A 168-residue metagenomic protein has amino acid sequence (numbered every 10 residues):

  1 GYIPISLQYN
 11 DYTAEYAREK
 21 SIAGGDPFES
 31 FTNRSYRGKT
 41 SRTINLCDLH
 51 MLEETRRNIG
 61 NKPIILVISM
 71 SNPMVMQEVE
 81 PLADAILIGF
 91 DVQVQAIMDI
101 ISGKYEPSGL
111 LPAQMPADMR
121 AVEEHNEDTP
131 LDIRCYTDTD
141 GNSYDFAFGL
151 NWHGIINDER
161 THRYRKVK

Functional and structural regions predicted by a protein language model:
G1-K168: C-terminal non-catalytic regions of proteins with extracellular/luminal or membrane-system context
